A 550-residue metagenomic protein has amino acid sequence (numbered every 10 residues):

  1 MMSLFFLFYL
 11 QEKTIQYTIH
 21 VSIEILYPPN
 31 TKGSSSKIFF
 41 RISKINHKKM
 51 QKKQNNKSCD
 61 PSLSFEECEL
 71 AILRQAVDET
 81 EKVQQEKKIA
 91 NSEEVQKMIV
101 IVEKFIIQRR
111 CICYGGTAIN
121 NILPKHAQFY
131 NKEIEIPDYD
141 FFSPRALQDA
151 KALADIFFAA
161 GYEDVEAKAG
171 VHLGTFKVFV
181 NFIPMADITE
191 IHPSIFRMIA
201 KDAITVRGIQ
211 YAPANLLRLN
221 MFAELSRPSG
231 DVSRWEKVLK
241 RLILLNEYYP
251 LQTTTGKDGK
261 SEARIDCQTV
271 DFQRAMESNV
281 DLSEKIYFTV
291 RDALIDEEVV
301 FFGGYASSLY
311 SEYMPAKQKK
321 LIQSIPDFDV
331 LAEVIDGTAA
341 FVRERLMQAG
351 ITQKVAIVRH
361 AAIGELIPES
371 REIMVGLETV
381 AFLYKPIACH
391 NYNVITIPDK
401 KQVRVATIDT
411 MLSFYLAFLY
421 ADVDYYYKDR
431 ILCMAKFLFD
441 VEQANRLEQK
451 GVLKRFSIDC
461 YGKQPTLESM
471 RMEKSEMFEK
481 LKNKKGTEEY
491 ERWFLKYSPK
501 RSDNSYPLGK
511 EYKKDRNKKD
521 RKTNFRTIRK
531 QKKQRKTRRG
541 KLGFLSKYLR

Functional and structural regions predicted by a protein language model:
M2-L10: Hydrophobic alpha-helical signal peptides and transmembrane signal-/tail-anchor segments that drive secretory-pathway
E12, V21-E24: Acidic, Ala/Val/Gly-enriched low-complexity intrinsically disordered segments
K13-T14, I38, K49: Polybasic, lysine-rich low-complexity intrinsically disordered segments
I42-K97, G208-E284, T487, K514-K522 (+2 more regions): N-terminal regions immediately upstream of nucleotidyltransferase
V95-R145, E284-D336: Active-site nucleotide-donor binding segment shared across nucleotidyl transfer reactions
I106, M185-R274, E378-Y512: Active-site and adjacent loop segments of nucleotide-processing enzymes that use two-metal-ion phosphate chemistry
Q148-A152, D336-F341: Short, conserved charged micro-motifs
I156-F196, L346-H390: Conserved catalytic core of two-metal-ion nucleotidyltransferases
